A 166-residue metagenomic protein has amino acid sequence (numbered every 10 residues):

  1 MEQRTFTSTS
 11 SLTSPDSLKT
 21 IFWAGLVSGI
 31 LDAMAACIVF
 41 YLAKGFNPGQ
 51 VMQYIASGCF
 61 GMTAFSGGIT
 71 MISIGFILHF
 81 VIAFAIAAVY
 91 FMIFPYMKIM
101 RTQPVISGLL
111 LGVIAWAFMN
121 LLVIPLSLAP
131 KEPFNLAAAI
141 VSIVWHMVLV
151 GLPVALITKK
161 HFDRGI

Functional and structural regions predicted by a protein language model:
M1-S14: Short, Lys/Arg-rich, polar N-terminal cytosolic tail immediately upstream of the first transmembrane signal-anchor
L12-G45: N-terminal signal-anchor transmembrane alpha helix
S28-A36, I82, I86, L111 (+2 more regions): Alpha-helical transmembrane segments of multipass membrane proteins
A43-G68: Membrane-interface interhelical connector segments
F65, L121-I143: Interfacial helix-loop-helix junctions of multi-pass membrane proteins
S73-F91: Hydrophobic alpha-helical transmembrane segments
Y96-F118: Internal alpha-helical transmembrane segments of multi-pass membrane proteins
F134-I166: Terminal transmembrane helical module of multi-pass membrane proteins
